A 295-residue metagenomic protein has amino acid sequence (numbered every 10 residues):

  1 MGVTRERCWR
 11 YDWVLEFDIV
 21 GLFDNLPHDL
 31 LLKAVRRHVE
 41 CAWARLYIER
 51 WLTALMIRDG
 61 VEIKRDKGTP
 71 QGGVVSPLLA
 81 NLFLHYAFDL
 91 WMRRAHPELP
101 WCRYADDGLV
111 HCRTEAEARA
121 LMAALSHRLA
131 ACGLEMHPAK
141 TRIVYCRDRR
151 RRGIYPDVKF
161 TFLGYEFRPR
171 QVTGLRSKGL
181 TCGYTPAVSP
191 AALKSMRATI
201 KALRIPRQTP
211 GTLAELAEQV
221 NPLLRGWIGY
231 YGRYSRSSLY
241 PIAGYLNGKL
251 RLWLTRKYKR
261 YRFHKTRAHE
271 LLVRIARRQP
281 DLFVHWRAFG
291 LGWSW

Functional and structural regions predicted by a protein language model:
M1-W295: Non-catalytic terminal/accessory segments
